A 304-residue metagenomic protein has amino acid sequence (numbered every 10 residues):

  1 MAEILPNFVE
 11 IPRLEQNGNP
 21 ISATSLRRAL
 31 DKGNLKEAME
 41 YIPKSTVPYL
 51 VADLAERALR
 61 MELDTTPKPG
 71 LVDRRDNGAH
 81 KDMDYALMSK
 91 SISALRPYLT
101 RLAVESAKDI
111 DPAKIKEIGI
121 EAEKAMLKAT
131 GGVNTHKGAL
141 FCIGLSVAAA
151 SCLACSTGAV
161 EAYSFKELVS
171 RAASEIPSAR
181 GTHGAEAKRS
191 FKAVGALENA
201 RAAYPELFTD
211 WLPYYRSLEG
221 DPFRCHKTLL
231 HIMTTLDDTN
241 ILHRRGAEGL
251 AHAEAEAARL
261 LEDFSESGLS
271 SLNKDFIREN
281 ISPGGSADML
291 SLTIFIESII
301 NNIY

Functional and structural regions predicted by a protein language model:
M1-L50: Active-site cores that bind ATP or allylic diphosphates and position pyrophosphate for catalysis
S22, S91, A139-I143, C225 (+1 more regions): Catalytic-loop motifs flanking and including active-site residues across diverse enzymes
M39-I42, K137, R244-R245: Short coil/turn segments at secondary-structure boundaries
P48-K108, P112-K116, A150-K274, N280 (+1 more regions): Phosphate-rich cofactor/ligand-interacting catalytic cores and adjacent structured alpha/beta frameworks
P97-A149: Long, hydrophobic/aromatic-enriched structural stretches that serve as scaffold segments
K124, L140-C152, H231, L290-E297: Contiguous, well-ordered alpha-helical segments that form the cores/surfaces of helical PPI scaffolds
G132, N280-I281: Residue-level signal for helical boundary/lining positions with a hydrophobic bias
